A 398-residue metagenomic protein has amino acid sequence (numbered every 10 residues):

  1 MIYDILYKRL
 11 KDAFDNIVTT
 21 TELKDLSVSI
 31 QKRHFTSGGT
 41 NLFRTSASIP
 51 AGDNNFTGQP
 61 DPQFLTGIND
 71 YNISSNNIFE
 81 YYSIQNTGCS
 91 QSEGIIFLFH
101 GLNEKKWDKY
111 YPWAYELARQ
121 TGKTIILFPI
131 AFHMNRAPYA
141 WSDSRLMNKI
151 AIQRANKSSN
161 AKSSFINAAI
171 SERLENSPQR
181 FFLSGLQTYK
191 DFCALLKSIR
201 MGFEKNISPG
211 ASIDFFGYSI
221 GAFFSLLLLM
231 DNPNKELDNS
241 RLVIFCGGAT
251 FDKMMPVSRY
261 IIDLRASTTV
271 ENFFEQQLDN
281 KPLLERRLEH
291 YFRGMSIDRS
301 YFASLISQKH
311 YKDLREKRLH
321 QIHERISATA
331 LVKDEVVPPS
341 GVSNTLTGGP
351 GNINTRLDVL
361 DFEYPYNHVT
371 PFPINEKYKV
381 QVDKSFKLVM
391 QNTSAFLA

Functional and structural regions predicted by a protein language model:
D12-T45, A131, K149-N160, F165 (+1 more regions): Low-complexity, serine/threonine/proline-enriched polar segments
T19-S90: N-terminal cap/lid segment of alpha/beta-hydrolase-fold proteins
I73-N77, F181-F192, Y378, V382: Phosphate/oxyanion-binding active-site loops and adjacent basic polyanion-contact surfaces
I84-A161: Short, surface-exposed "cap/lid" segments of acyl-processing enzymes
D143-N206: Alpha/beta-hydrolase active-site loop
F203, I207-A211, F215, L226-S296: Hydrolase active-site cap/lid region
G217-S219: Conserved alpha/beta-hydrolase "nucleophile elbow" surrounding the catalytic nucleophile
D263-A398: Serine-hydrolase catalytic core
